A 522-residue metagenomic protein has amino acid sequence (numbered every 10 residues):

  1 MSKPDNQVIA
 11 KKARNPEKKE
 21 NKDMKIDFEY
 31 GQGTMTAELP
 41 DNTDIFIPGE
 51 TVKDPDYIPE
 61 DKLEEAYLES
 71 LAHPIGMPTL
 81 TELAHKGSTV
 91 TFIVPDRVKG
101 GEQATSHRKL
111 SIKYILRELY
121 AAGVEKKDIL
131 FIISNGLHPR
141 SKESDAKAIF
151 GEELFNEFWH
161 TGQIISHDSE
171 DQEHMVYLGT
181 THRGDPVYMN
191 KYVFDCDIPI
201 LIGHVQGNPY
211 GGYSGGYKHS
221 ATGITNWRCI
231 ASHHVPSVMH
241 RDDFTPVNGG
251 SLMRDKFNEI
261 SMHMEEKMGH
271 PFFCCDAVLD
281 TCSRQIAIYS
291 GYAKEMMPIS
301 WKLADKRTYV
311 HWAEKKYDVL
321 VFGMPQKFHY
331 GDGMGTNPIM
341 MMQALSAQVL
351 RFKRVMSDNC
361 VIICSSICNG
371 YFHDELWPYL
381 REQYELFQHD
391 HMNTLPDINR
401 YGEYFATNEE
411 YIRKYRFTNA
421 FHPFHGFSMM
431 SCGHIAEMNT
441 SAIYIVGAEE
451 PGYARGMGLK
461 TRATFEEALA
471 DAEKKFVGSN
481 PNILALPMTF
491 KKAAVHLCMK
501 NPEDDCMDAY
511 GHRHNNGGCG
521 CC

Functional and structural regions predicted by a protein language model:
N21-K53, P59, S431-C522: Extended hydrophobic packing segments that form well-structured cores
A37, P48, G101-E102, L201-I202 (+8 more regions): Short helix/loop capping segments that flank catalytic or ligand/cofactor-binding pockets
I47-L83: An N-terminal, well-structured beta->alpha segment
I75-P78, E295, I299-H311, A344-K353 (+2 more regions): A short, acidic, amphipathic alpha-helical segment used as a generic capping/interface helix at domain edges
M77, T81-K142, M342-V355, C360-V361 (+3 more regions): N-terminal active-site beta-alpha-beta segment that forms phosphate/nucleotide-binding and substrate-recognition loops
T105-D185: Well-ordered mid-protein domain cores that form the structural environment of catalytic cofactors
F155-K316, G323, Q343-M356: Conserved, well-structured core segments that form the ligand-binding/active-site neighborhood of functional domains
G335, I339-A442: C-terminal catalytic subdomain
